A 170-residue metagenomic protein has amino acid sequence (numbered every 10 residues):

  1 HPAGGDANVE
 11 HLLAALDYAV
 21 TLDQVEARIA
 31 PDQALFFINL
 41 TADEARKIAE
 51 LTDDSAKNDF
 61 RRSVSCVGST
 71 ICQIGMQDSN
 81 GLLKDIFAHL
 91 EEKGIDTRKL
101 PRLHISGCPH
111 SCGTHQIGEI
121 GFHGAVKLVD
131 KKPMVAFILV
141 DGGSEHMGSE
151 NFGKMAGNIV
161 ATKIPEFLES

Functional and structural regions predicted by a protein language model:
H1-G5, I38, I138, K154-G157: Accessory RNA-recognition modules of RNA-modification enzymes
P2-K132: Small-residue-enriched alpha-helical segments and adjacent helix-cap loops that form tight helix-helix packing
G121-S170: Mobile "lid/hinge" segments at catalytic clefts and subdomain interfaces of large enzymes
